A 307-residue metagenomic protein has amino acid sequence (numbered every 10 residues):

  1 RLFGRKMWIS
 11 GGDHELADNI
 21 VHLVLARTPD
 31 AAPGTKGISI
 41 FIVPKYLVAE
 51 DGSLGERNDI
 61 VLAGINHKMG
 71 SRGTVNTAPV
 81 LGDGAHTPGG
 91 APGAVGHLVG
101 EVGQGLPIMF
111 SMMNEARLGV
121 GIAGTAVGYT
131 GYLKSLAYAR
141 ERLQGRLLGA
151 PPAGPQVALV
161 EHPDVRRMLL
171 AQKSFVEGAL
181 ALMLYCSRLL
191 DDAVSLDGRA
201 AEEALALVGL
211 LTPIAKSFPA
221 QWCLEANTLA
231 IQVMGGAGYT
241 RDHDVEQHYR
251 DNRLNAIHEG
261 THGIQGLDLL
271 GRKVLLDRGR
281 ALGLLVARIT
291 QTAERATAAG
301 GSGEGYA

Functional and structural regions predicted by a protein language model:
R1, R5-W8, H162-Q232: Gly/Pro-rich turn-and-neighbor structural signature
L2-G4, F41, L81, G128 (+4 more regions): Buried hydrophobic positions in well-ordered alpha/beta secondary-structure cores of metabolic enzymes
F3-R57: A short core secondary-structure module
W8, A49-A63, K68, V75-A116 (+1 more regions): A glycine-rich, basic-preceded beta-loop-alpha segment at the flavin cofactor/substrate interface of flavin-utilizing
W8-G11, A31-P33, V48-D51, P88 (+6 more regions): Flexible loop/turn segments at secondary-structure boundaries
P33-K36, I40-F41, A116-T130, T212 (+1 more regions): Structured ligand/cofactor/substrate-binding pocket environments in proteins
S71, Y185, E202, A206-L284: Alpha-helix capping/hinge segments and adjacent helical runs
R117-A193, R278-A307: Extended amphipathic alpha-helical segments enriched in small hydrophobics
